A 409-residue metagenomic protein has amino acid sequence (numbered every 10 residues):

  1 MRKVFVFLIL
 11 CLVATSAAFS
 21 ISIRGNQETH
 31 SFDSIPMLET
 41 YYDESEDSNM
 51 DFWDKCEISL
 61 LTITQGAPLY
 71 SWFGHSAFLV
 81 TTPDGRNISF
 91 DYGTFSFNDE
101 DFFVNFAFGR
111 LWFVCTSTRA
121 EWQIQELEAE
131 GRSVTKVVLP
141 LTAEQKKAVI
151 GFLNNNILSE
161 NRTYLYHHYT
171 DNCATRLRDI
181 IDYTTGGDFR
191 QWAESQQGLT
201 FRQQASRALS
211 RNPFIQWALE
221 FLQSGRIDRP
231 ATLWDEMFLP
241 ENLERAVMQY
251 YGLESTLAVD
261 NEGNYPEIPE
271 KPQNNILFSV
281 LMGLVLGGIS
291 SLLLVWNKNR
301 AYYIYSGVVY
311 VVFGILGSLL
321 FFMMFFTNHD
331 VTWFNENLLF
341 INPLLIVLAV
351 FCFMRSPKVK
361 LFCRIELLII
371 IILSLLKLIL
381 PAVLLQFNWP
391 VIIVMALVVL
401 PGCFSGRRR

Functional and structural regions predicted by a protein language model:
V4-A14: Sec-dependent N-terminal signal peptides
A17-S20: Boundary at the C-terminal end of the N-terminal hydrophobic targeting segment
R24-D33, N155-V350, S356-R409: Activation targets extended, charge/polar-rich intrinsically disordered C-terminal tails
R24-L38, M50-D51, F106-R119, E144: Extracytosolic and intramembrane catalytic regions of membrane-associated proteins in envelope/secretory systems
S31-S34, D43-E57, P68-W72: Start-of-domain marker
D54-G131: Glycine-rich catalytic cores of cysteine/serine-nucleophile enzymes that process amide/ester linkages in cell-envelope
G66-A67, R132-P140, S159-H168: Second-shell loop/turn segments in exported
L141-N154: A structural motif
